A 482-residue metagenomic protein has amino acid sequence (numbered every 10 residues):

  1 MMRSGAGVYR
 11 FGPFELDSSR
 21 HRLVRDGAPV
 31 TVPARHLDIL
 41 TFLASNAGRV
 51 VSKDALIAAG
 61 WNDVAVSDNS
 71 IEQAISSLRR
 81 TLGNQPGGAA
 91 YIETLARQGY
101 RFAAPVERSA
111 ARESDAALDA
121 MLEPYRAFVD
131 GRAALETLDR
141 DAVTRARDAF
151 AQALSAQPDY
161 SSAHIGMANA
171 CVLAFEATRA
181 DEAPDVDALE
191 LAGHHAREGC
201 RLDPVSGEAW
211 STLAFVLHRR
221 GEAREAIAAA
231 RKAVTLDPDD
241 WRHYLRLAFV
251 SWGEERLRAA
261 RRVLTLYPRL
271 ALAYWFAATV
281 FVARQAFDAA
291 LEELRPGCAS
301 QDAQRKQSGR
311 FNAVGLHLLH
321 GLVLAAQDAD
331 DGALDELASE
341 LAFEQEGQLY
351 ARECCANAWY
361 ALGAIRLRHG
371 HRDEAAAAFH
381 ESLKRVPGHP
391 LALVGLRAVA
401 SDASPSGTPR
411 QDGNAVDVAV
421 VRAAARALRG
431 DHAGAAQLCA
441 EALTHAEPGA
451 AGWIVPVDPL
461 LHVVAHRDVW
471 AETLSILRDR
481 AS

Functional and structural regions predicted by a protein language model:
M1-A6, S482: Non-catalytic signal-transmission and effector/linker regions of two-component phosphorelay proteins
A6-F11, D17-T31, R35-T81, P86-R97 (+10 more regions): Acidic, proline/glycine-rich low-complexity intrinsically disordered segments
Y100-F102, A392, V399, T473: Generic detector of short, aliphatic-rich beta-strand segments that form the cores of beta-sheets in diverse domain
A174-T178, R256, L322-G332, A364 (+4 more regions): Alpha-helical linker/edge segments of TPR/alpha-solenoid repeat scaffolds and analogous pre-/post-domain helices
F215, R242-F249, L349, V394-A427: Alpha-helical adaptor scaffolds
G297-A299, A342, H380-K384, P390 (+3 more regions): TPR/TPR-like (Sel1-like) alpha-helical repeat modules
N312-V314, R352-A361, P390-V394, N414-A427 (+1 more regions): Amphipathic alpha-helical protein-interaction segments enriched in hydrophobic
A415, L428, Q437-S482: C-terminal non-catalytic interaction modules
